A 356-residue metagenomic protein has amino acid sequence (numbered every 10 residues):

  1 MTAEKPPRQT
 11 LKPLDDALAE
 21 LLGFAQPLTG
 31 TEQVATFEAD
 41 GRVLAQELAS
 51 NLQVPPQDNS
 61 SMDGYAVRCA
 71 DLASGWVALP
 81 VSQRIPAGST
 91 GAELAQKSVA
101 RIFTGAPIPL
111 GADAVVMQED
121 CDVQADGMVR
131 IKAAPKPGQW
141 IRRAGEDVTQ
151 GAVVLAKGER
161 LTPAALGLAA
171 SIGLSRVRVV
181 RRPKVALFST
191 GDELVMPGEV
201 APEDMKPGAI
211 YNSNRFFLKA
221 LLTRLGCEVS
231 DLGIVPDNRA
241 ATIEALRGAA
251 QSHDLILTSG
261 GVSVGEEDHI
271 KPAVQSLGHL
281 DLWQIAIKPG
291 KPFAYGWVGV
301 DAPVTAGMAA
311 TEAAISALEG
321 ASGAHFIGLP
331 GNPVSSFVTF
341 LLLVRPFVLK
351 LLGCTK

Functional and structural regions predicted by a protein language model:
M1-L21, L222, L255, H269-Q275: N-terminal intrinsically disordered, low-complexity, charge/repeat-rich segments that act as generic
T2-K12, Y65-D231, P236: Short, glycine/charged-enriched hinge/interface segments at domain edges or termini
R8-L11, D15-L18, E32-G41, A45-Q46 (+4 more regions): Flexible glycine/proline-rich
Q9-W76, R160: Intrinsically disordered, low-complexity, positively charged segments
L21-L28, I172-S175, G191-L194, L225-E228 (+3 more regions): Change "in soluble alpha/beta enzymes" to "in soluble alpha/beta proteins
P109, P163, V264-E266, S335: Short glycine-rich, flexible loops that bind phosphorylated cofactors or substrates
A112-A114, L166-G167, M196-P202, T242-E244 (+3 more regions): Short acidic, glycine/serine/threonine-rich loops at helix termini
R215-P292: Acidic, glycine-rich loop-and-beta core segments that form the ion-binding/anion-interacting portion of active sites
